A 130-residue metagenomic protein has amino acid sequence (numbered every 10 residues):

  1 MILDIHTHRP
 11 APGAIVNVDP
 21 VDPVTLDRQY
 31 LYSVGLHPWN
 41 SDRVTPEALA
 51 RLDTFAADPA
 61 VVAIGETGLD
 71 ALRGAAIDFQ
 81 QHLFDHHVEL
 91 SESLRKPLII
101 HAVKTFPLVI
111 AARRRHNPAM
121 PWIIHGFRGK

Functional and structural regions predicted by a protein language model:
M1-K130: Mid-domain alpha/beta scaffold segments of enzyme catalytic cores
